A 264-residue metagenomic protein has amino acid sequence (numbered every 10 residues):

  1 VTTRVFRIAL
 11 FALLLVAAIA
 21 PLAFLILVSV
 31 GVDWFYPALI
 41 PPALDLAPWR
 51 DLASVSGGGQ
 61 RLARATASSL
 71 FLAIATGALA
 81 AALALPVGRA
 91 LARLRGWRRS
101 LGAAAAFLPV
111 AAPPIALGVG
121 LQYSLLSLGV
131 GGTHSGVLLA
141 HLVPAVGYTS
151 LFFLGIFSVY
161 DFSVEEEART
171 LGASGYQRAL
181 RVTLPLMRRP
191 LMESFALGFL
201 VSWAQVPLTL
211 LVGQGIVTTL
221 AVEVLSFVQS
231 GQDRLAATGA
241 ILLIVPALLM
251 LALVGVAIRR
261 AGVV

Functional and structural regions predicted by a protein language model:
V1-R4, F71-A106, V119, Y123 (+3 more regions): Transmembrane-helix boundary motif in ABC transporter permease subunits
V1-V28: N-terminal signal-anchor/first transmembrane alpha helix
T2-R7, L154-E165, R169, G175-V182 (+1 more regions): C-terminal transmembrane helix and the adjacent membrane-cytosol boundary/short C-terminal tail of inner/organellar
P21-G58, G213-G215, V264: Short membrane-interfacial helix/loop motifs at transmembrane-helix boundaries
V28-Y36, T149, P190-S226: Non-cytoplasmic
I40, R98, I115-V146, Y176 (+1 more regions): Membrane-interfacial helix termini and adjacent extracytoplasmic/periplasmic loops of multi-pass transporters
L46-Q60, W203, T209-A257: Interhelical loop and adjacent transmembrane-helix boundary motif in polytopic membrane transport permeases
H134-R169, Q177-T183, E193-F195, V206: Membrane-cytosol interface at the C-terminal ends of specific transmembrane alpha-helices in multi-pass membrane
